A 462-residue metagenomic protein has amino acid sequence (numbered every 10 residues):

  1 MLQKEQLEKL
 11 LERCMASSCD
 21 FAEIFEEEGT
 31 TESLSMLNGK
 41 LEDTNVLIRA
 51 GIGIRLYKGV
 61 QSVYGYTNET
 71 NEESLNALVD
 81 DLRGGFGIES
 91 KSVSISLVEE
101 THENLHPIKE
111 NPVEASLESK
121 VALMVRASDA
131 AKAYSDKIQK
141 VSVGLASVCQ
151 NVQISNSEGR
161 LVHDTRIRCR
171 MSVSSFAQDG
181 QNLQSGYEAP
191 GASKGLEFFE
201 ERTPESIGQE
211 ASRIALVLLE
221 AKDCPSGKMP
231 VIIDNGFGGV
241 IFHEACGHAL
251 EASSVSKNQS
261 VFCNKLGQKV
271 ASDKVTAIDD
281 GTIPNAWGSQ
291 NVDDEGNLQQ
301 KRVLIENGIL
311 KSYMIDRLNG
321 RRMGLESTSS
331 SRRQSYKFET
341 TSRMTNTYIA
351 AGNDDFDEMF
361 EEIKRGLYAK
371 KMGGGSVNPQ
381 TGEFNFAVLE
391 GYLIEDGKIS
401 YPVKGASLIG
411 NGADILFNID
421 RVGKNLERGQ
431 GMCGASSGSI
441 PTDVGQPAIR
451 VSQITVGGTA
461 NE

Functional and structural regions predicted by a protein language model:
M1-E462: N-terminal small-residue-enriched
